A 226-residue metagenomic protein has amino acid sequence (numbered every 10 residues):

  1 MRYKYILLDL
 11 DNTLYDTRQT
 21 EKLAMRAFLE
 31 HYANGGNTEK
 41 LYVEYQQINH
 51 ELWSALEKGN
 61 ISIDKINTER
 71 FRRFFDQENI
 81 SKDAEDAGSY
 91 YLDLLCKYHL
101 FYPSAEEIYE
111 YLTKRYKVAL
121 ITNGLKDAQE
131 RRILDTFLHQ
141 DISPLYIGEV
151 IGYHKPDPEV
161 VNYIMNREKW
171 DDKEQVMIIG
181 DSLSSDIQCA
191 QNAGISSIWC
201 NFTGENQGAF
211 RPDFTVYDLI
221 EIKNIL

Functional and structural regions predicted by a protein language model:
M1-I6, E110, I121, L125-L226: Asp-based, Mg2+/Mn2+-dependent phosphohydrolase catalytic module
R2-L10, L14-P103: N-terminal helical cap/lid subdomain that shapes the substrate entry/recognition surface in HAD-like hydrolases
G59, K97, V118, E174-Q175: A generic structural signal for short
R70, I80, Y90-D93, V118-L120 (+2 more regions): N-terminal start-of-chain detector that recognizes signal peptides and the immediate post-cleavage beginning
S104-R115: Catalytic-core regions built around general acid/base machinery
R115-Y116, G194: Glycine-centered short loops/turns at secondary-structure junctions
